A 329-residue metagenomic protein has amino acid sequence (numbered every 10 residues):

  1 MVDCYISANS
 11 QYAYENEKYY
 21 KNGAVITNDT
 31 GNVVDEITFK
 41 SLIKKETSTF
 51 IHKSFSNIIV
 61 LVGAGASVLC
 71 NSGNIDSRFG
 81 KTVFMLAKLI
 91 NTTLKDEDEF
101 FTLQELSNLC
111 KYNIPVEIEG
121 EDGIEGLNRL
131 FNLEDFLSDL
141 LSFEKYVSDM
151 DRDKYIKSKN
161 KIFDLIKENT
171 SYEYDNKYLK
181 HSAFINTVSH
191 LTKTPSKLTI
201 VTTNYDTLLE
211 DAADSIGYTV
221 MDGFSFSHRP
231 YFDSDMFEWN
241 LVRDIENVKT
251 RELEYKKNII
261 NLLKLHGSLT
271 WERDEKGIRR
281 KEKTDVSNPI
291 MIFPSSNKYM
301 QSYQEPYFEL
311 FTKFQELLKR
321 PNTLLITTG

Functional and structural regions predicted by a protein language model:
M1-I37, S41: N-terminal regions that are enriched for targeting/export leaders and immediately downstream pro/stem segments
T30-T49, V242, E246, M300-L310: A short, flexible low-complexity segment enriched in Lys/Arg and Gly/Pro that occurs in N-terminal basic tails
N32-C110: An N-terminal, globular interaction/scaffold subdomain
F39-K40, N57-A66, V201-N204, K264-H266 (+1 more regions): Glycine-rich anion-binding loop/nest that anchors nucleotide
K40-K45, D175-H190, P306-L317: A short, well-structured juxtamembrane/interface segment
K45-K53, S189-L191, R251-K256, Q315-L317: Short boundary motifs at domain starts and secondary-structure transition points
F79, E97-M150, N186-I292, P306: Extended, H/D-rich, highly charged conserved domains that either
D151-K180, I290-P306: Glycine-rich phosphate-binding "P-loop"
